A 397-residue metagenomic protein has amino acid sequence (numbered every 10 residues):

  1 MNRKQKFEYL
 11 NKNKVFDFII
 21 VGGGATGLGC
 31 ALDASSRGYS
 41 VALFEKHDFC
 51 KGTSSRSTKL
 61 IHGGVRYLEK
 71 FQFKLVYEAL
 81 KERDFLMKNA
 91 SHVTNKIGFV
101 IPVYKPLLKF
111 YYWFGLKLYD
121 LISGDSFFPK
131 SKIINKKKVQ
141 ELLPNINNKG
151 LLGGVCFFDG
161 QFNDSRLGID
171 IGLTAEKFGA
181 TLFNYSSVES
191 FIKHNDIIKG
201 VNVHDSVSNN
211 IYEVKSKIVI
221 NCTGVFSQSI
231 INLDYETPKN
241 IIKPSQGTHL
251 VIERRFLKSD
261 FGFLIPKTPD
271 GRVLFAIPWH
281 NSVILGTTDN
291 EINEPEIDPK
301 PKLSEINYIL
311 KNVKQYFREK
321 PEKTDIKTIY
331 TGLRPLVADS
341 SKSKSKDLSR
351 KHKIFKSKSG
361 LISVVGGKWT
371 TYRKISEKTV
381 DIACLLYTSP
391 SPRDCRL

Functional and structural regions predicted by a protein language model:
M1-F18, S36-R37: Extreme N-terminal leader/targeting segments of oxidoreductases
S36-S54: Glycine-rich FAD pyrophosphate-binding loop
K59-L142, L274: Dinucleotide-binding Rossmann-like beta1-alpha1 core, especially the glycine-rich loop that anchors the ADP
V103-F178, F183, H194-I197, H280 (+3 more regions): Flavin (FAD/FMN) cofactor-binding and adjacent substrate-gating region of FAD-dependent oxidoreductase domains
N210-I218: Core beta-strand elements of the Rossmann-like FAD/NAD(P) dinucleotide-binding domain in flavoenzyme oxidoreductases
N221-Y235: Flavin (primarily FAD) binding-site architecture
I241-I242, F256, L264-I284, E291-S389: C-terminal catalytic lobe of FAD-dependent flavoproteins
Y387-L397: Single conserved hydrophobic/aromatic residue that forms the stacking wall/gate of nucleotide- or nucleobase-binding
